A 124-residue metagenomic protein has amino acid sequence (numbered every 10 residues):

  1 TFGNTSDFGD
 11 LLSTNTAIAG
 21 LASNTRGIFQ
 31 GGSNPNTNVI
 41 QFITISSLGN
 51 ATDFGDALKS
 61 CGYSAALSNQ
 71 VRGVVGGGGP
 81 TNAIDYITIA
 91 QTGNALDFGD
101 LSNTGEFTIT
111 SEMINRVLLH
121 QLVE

Functional and structural regions predicted by a protein language model:
T1-E124: Polar, enzyme-active/binding microenvironments
